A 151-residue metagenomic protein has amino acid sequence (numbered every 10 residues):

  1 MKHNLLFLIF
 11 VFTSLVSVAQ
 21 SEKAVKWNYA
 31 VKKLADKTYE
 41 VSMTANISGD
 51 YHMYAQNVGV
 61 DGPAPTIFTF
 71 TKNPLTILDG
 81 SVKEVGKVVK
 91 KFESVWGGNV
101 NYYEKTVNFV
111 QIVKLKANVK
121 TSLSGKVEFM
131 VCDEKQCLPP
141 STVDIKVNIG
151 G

Functional and structural regions predicted by a protein language model:
M1-K23: Bacterial Sec-dependent N-terminal signal peptides
Q20-G151: Extracellular/lumen-exposed scaffold segments
